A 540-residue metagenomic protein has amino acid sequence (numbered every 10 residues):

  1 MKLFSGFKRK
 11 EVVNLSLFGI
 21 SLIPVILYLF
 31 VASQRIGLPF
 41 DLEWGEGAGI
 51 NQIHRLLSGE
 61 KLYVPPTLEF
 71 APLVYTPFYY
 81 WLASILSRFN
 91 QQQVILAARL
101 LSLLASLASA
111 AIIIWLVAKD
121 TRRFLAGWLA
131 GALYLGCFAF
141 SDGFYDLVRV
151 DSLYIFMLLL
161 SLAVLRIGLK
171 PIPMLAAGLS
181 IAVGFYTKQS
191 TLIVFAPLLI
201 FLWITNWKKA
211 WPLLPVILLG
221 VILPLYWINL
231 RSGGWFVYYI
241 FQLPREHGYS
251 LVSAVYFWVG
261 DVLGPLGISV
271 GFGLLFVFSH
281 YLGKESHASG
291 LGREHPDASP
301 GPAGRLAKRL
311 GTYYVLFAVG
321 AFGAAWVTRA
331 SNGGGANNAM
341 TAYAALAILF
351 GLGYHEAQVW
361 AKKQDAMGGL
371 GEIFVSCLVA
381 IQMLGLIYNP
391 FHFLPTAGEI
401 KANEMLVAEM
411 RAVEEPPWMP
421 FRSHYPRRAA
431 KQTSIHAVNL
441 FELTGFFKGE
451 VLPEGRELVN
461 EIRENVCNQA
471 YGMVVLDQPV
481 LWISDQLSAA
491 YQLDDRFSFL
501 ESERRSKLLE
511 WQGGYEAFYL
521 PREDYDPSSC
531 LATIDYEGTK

Functional and structural regions predicted by a protein language model:
K2-S5, V194-L219, R245-H247, L274-P302 (+2 more regions): Perimembrane helix-loop-helix junctions
G47-A71, F78: Extracytosolic helix-loop segments that constitute the early lumenal/periplasmic catalytic or substrate-binding loops
A97-T121, L160: Transmembrane-helix motifs of polytopic, lipid-linked glycan transferases
L103, M157, I193, S331-A366: Hydrophobic/aromatic-rich transmembrane helices and adjacent perimembrane loops
A111-C137, I155-F156, L169-A176, Y238 (+1 more regions): Transmembrane-helix signature of polytopic, membrane-embedded enzymes that assemble or transfer cell-envelope glycans
F140, L153-L169, P173-I181, A345-L352: Specific aromatic-rich, kink-prone transmembrane helix
L159, V164, P173-Q189, F195-L202 (+2 more regions): Membrane-interface alpha helices of multi-pass inner-membrane proteins
L378-G538: Extracytoplasmic
